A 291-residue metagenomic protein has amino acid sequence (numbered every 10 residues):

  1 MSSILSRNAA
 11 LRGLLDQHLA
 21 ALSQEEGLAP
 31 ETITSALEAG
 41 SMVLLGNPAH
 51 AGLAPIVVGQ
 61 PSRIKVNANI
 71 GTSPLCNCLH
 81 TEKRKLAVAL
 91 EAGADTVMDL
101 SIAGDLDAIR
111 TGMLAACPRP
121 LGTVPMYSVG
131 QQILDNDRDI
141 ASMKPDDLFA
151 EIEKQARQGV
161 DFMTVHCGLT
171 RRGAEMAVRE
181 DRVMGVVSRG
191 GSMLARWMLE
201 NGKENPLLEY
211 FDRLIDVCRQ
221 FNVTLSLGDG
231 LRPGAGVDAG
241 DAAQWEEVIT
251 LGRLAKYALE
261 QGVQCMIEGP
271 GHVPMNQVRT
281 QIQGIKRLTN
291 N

Functional and structural regions predicted by a protein language model:
I4-N291: Alpha/beta enzyme core
